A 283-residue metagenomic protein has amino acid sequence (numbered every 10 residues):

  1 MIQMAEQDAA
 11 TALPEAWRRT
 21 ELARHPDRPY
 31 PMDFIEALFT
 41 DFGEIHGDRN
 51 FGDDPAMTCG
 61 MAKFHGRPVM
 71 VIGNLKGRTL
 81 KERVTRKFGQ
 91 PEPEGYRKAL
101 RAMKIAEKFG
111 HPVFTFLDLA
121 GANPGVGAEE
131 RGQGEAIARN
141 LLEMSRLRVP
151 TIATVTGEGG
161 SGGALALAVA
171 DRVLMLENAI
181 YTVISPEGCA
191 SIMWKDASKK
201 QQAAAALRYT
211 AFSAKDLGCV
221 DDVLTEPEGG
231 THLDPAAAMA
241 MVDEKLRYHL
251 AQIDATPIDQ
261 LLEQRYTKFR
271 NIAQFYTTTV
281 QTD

Functional and structural regions predicted by a protein language model:
M1-S191, K195-S198, A205-D283: Terminal-region recognition feature
